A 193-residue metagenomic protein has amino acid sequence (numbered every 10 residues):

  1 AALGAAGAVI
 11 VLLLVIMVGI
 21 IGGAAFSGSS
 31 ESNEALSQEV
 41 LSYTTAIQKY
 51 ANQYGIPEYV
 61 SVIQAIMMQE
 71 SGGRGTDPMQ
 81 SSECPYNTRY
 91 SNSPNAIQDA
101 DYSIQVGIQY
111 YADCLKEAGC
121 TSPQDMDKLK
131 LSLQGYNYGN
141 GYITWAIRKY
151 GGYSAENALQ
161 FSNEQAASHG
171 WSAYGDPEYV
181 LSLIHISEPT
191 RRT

Functional and structural regions predicted by a protein language model:
A1-M68, S187, R191: Cell-wall glycan-active module
V11, G72-G73, Y142, R192: A general structural signal for well-ordered secondary-structure junctions
G19-S29, N33-V40, R89-Q105, Q109 (+2 more regions): Non-catalytic cell-wall polysaccharide-engagement segments
Q48, N52-G119: Secreted/periplasmic proteins that engage bacterial cell-wall peptidoglycan
